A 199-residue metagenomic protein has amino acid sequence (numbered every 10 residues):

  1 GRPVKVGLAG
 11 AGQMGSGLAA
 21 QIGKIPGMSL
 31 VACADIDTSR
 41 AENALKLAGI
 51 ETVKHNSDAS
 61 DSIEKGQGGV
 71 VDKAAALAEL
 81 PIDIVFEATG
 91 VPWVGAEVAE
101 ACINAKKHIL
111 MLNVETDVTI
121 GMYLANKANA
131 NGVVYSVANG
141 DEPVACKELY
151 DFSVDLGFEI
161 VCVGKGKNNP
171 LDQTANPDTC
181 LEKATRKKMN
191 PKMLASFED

Functional and structural regions predicted by a protein language model:
G1-A101: N-terminal glycine-/serine-/threonine-rich beta1-alpha1-beta2 phosphate-ribose binding loop of Rossmann-like
Q21, A44, Y123-K127, E148: Alpha-helical scaffold elements adjacent to nucleotide-binding pockets in ATP/GTP-utilizing enzyme cores
A32, V85-E87, I109-L112, Y135-A138: Short catalytic-loop micro-motif centered on adjacent basic/acidic residues
I36-T38, G90, V114-D117, G140-D141 (+1 more regions): Short, ordered loop/turn segments at secondary-structure junctions
V94-A105, N113-D141: Rossmann-fold NAD(P)-binding glycine/threonine-rich loop
M122, N131-D199: Core active-site phosphate/anionic-ligand binding loop and the adjoining beta-turn-alpha structural block in enzyme
